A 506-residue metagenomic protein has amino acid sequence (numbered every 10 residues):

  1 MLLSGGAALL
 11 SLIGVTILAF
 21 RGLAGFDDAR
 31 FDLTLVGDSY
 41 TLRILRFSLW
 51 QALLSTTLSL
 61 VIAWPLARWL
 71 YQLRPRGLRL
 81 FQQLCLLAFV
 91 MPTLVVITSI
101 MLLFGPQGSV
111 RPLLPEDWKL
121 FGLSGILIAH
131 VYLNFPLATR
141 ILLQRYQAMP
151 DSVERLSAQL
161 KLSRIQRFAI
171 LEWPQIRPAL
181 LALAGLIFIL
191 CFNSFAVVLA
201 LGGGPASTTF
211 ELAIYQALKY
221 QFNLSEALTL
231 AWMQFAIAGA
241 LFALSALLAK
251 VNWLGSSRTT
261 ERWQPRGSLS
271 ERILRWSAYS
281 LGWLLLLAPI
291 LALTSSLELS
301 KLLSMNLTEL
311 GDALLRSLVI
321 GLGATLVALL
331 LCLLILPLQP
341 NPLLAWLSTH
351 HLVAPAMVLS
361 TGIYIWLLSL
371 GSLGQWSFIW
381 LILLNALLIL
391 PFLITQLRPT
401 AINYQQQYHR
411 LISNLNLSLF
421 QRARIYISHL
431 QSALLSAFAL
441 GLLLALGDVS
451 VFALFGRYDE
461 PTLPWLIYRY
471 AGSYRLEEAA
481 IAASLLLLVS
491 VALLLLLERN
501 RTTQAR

Functional and structural regions predicted by a protein language model:
M1-D27, D38-Q147, Q175-G202, A227-A246 (+6 more regions): Membrane-water interface segments at the C-terminal ends of transmembrane alpha-helices in multi-pass inner-membrane
T34-L35, R145-Y146, I170, A200-G203 (+5 more regions): Short alpha-helical segment immediately N-terminal to, or the first helix within, an HTH/HTH-like DNA-binding domain
Q72, P150-V153, V251-W263, L333-P342 (+2 more regions): Cytoplasmic membrane-interface regions of multi-pass membrane proteins
L73-G77, Q147-S152, L162-I165, P205-S207 (+6 more regions): Juxtamembrane helix-boundary/capping and inter-helix hinge elements in multi-pass membrane proteins
V110-L114, G204-A206, L303, D459: Membrane-interfacial helical/loop segments at transmembrane boundaries in membrane proteins
M149-I176, Y220, R410-L430: Short helix-to-coil transition segments within interhelical loops that connect adjacent transmembrane helices
D151, Q166, G203-F210, A240-I273 (+4 more regions): Feature of multi-pass inner-membrane transport and sensor proteins that recognizes transmembrane helices together
A196-F222, V449-L476: Glycine-rich helix-loop "coupling/hinge" segments at transmembrane-helix boundaries in multipass transporters
